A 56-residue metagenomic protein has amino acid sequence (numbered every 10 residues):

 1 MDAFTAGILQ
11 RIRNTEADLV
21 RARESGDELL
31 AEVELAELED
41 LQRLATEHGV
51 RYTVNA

Functional and structural regions predicted by a protein language model:
M1-A56: C-terminal-biased regions
